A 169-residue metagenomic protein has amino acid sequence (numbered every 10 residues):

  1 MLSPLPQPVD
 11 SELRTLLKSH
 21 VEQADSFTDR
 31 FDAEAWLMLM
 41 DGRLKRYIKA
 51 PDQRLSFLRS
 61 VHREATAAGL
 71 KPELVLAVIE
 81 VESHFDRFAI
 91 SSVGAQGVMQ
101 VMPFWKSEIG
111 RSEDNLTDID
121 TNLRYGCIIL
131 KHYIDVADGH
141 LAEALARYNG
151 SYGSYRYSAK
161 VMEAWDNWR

Functional and structural regions predicted by a protein language model:
M1-A33: N-terminal, intrinsically disordered low-complexity tails/presequences enriched in Lys/Ser/Pro and small residues
H20-R169: Catalytic glycan-binding domains that act on GlcNAc-containing polysaccharides
